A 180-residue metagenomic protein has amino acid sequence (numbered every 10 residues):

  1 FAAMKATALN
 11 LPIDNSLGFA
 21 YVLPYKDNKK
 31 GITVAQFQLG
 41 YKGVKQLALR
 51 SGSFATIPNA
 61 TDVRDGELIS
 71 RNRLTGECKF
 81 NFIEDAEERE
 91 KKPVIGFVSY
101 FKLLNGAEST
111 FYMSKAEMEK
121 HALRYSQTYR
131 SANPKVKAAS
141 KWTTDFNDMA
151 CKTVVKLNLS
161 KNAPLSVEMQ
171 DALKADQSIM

Functional and structural regions predicted by a protein language model:
F1-L165: Binding-interface segments
T153, A163-M180: Single-stranded nucleic-acid nicking/binding segments centered on His-rich, glycine/basic loops
